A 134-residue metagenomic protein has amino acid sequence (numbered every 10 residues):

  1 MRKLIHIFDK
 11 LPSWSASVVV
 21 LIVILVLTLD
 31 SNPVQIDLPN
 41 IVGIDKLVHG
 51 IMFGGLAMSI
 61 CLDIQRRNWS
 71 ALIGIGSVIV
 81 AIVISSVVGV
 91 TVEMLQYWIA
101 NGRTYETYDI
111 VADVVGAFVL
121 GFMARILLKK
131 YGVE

Functional and structural regions predicted by a protein language model:
M1-Y108, V114-E134: Bulky hydrophobic segments
